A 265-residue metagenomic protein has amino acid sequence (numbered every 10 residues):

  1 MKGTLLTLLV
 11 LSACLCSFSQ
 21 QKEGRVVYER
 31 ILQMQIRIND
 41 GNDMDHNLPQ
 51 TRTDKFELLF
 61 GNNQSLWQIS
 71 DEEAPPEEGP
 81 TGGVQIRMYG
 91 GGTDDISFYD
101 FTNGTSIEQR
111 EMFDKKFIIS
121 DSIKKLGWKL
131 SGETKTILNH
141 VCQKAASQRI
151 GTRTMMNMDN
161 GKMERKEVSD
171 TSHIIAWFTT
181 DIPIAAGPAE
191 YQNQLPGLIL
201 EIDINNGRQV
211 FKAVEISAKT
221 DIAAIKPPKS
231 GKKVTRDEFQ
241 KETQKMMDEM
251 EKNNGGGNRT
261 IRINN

Functional and structural regions predicted by a protein language model:
M1-V26, I261-I263: Bacterial Sec-dependent N-terminal signal peptides
Q21-N265: Extended soluble regions of mature proteins
